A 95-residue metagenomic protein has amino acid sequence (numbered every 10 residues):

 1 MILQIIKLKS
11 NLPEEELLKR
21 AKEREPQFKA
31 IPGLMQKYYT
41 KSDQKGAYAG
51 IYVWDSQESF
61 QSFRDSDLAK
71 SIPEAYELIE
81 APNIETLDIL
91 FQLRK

Functional and structural regions predicted by a protein language model:
M1-Y48, D55-D65, L78-K95: Short S/T/G/P-rich N-terminal loop/turn motif that feeds into the first structured element of a domain
K70-E74: A common structural junction motif
